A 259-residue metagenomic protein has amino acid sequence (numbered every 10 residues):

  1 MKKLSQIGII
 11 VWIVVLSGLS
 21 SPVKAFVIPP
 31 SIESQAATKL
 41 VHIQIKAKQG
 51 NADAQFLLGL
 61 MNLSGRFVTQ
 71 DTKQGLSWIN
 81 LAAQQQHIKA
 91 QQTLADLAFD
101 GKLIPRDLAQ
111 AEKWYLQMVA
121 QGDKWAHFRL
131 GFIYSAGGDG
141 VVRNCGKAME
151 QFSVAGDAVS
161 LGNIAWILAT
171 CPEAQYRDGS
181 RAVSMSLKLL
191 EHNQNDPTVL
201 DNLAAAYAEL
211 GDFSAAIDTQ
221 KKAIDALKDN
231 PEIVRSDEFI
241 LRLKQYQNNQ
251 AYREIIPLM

Functional and structural regions predicted by a protein language model:
K2, L19-L63, M259: N-terminal leader/linker segments that initiate helical-solenoid repeat arrays
I32-T38, T69-W78, I104-W114, G138-Q151 (+2 more regions): Structural signature of tandem alpha-helical TPR/SEL1-like repeats, specifically the intra-repeat loop/turn
I45-K48, N80-Q84, L116-A120, E150-D157 (+2 more regions): Conserved structural position within tetratricopeptide repeats
K48-A52, S64-R66, Q85-I88, D100-K102 (+5 more regions): Short helix-capping/linker turns of helical repeat alpha-solenoids
L57-S64, A95-D100, R129-A136, I164-C171 (+1 more regions): Hydrophobic face of amphipathic alpha-helices that form TPR/SEL1-like repeat modules and related alpha-solenoid
S64-R66, D100-K102, Q117, A136-G138 (+5 more regions): Register position in tetratricopeptide repeats
N163, T170-S180, L189-P197, D201-M259: Terminal, low-structured helical/coil segments at or just beyond the last alpha-helical repeat
